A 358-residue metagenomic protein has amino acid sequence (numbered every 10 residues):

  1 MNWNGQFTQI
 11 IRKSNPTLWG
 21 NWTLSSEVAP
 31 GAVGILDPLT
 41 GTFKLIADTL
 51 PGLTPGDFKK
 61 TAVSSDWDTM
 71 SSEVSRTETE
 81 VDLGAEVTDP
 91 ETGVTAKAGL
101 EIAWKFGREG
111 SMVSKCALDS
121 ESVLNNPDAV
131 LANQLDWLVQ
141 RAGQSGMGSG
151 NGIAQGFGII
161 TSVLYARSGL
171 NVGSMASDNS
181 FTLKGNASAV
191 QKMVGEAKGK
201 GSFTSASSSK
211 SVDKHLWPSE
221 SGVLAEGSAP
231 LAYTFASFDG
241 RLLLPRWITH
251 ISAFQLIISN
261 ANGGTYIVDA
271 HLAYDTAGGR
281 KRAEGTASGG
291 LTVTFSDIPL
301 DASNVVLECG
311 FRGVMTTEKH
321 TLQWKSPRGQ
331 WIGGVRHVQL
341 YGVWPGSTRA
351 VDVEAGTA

Functional and structural regions predicted by a protein language model:
N2-S75, E101-T182, E196-I251: Membrane pore-forming effector domains from diverse proteins
V33-I35, G185, A270-D275: Short polybasic amphipathic segments
T61-E91, F181-L183, W324, T357: Intrinsic low-complexity, polar/charged intrinsically disordered segments
E80, K97-G99, A253: Extracellular structured ligand-interaction cores
T88, K105-G107, S188-V190: Hydrophobic lipid-interacting interfaces of membrane-associated proteins
P90-A96, Q191-G195: Short loop/turn motifs that connect adjacent beta-strands in outer-membrane beta-barrel proteins
A98, G107-E109, K281-A283: Extended intrinsically disordered, low-complexity coil regions enriched in Ser, Thr, Gly, Ala and often Pro
I251-I298, A302-A358: Intrinsically disordered, low-complexity segments enriched in small/polar residues
